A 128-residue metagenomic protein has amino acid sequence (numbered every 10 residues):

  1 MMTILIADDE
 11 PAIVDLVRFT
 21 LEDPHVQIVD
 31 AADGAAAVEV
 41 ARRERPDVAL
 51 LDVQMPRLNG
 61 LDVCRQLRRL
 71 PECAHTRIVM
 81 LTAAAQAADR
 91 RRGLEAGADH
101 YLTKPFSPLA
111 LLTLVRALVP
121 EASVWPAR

Functional and structural regions predicted by a protein language model:
D8, D52, T82: Active-site residues of response regulator receiver
D15-D23: Charged docking surfaces used in two-component/phosphorelay signaling
H25-A32, V40: Short hydrophobic/Thr-rich beta-strand motif most characteristic of the beta2 strand and flanking loop of CheY-like
E44-L50: Active-site beta3 strand of CheY-like receiver
M55: Receiver (REC) domain active-site loop signature in two-component systems and cognate sites in sensor histidine kinases
F106-V115: C-terminal output helix
